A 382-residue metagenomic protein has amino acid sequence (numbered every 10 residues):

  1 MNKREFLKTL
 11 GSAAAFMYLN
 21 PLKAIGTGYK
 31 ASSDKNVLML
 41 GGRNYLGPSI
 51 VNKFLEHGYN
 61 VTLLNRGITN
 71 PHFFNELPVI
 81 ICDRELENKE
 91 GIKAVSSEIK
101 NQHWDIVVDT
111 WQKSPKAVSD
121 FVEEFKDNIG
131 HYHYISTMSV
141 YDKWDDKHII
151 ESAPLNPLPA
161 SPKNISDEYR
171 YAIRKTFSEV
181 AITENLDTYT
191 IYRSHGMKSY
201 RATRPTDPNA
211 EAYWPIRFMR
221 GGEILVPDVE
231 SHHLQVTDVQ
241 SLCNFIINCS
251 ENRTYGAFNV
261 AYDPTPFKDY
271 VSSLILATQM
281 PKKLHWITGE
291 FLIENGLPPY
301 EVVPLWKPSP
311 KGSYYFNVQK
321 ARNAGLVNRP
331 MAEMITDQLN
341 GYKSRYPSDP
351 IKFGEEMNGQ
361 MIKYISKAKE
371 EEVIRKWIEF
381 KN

Functional and structural regions predicted by a protein language model:
N2-T27: N-terminal export signals
L40-H57: N-terminal Rossmann NAD(P)H-binding glycine-rich loop of SDR-like oxidoreductase domains
L64-I68: N-terminal Rossmann-fold cofactor-binding loop
P71-I129, Y134: NAD(P)H-binding glycine-rich loop region in Rossmannoid oxidoreductase-like domains and their noncatalytic homologs
T137-Y169, T183-E184: Active-site "gating" loop of Rossmann-like NAD(P)-dependent oxidoreductase/epimerase domains
E179-R204: Conserved beta-loop-beta element that borders a ligand/cofactor-binding pocket
T206-W214, V226-S250, G256: Substrate-positioning beta->alpha
F245-Q319, D337-L339, R345-K381: Mid/C-terminal beta-alpha module of Rossmann-like enzyme folds, strongest in SDR-family dehydrogenases/epimerases
